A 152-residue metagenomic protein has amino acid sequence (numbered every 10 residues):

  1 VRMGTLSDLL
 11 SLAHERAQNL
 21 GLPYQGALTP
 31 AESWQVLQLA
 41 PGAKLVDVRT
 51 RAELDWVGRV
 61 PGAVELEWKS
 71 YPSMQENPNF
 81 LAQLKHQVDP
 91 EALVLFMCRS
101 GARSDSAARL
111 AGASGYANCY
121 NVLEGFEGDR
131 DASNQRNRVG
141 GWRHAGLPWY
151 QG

Functional and structural regions predicted by a protein language model:
R2-A43, R51-L93, S104-G152: Rhodanese-like catalytic fold shared by cysteine-dependent sulfurtransferases and DSP/PTP-type phosphatases
D47, G101: Conserved G/P- and acidic residue-centered "switch" motifs that form tight phosphate/ATP-binding loops in soluble
F96-M97: Short, surface-exposed ligand- or partner-binding patches at beta-edge/loop junctions that are enriched in aromatics
